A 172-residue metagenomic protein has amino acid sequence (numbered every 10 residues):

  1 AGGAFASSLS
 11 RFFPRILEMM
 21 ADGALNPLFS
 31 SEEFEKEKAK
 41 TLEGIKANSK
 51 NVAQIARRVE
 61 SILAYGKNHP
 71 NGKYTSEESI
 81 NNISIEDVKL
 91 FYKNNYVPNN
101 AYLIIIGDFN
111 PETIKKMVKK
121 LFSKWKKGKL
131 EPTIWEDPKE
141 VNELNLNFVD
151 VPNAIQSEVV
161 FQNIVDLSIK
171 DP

Functional and structural regions predicted by a protein language model:
A1-P14, E35, A47-N100, K124-K170: Non-catalytic beta-strand/loop surface segments
L9-F13, G107-E112: Helix N-cap motif at beta-to-alpha junctions
E18-G23, K115-L121: Short amphipathic alpha-helices in soluble, non-transmembrane regions that often serve as interface/regulatory elements
A24-E32: Short, polar/flexible loop-turn hinges at active-site or ligand-entry regions and domain interfaces
T41: Active-site gating/metal-coordination segments in enzymes
P111-K115, D171: Extracytoplasmic/secreted cell-surface and envelope-processing proteins
